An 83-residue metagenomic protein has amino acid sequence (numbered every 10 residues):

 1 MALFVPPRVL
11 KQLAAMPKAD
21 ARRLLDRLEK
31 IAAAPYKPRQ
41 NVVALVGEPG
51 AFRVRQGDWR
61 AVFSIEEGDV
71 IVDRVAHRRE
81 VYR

Functional and structural regions predicted by a protein language model:
M1-R53, D58, I65-I71, V81-R83: Basic, Lys/Arg-enriched alpha-helical interface segments
V75-R79: Short, solvent-exposed aromatic-acidic interface loops
